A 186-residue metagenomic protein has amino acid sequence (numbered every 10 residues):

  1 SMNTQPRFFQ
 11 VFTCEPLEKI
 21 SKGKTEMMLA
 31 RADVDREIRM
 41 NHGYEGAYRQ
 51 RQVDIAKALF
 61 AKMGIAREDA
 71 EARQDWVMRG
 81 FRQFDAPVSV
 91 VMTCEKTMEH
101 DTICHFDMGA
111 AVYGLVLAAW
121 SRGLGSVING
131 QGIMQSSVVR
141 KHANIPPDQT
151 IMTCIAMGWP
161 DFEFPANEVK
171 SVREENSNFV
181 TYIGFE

Functional and structural regions predicted by a protein language model:
S1-G80, E186: N-terminal amphipathic, basic helical "cap/leader" segment at the start of enzyme domains
M2-N3, F81-F84, A143-D148: Solvent-exposed alpha-helices and their adjacent loops that cap or buttress functional pockets in soluble metabolic
P6-R7, A86-S89, I151-M152: Short, surface-exposed beta-edge/turn micro-motifs
V11, S89-V91, C154-A156: Conserved hydrophobic/aromatic beta-strand scaffold that supports enzyme active sites
D33, H42-D54, T150-E186: C-terminal helix-cap and adjacent tail motif
A66, K141-M157: Short, conserved aromatic-histidine micro-motifs
R79-V91: A structural motif
V88-H142: Small-aliphatic-rich amphipathic alpha-helix that forms the alpha element of a beta-alpha
